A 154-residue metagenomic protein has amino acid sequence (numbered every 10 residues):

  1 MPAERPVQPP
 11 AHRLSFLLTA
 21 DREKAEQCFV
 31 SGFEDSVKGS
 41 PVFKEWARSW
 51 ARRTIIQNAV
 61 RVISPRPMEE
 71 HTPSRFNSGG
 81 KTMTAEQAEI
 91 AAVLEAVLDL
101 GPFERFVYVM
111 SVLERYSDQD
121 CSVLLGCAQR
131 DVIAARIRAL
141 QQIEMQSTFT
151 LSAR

Functional and structural regions predicted by a protein language model:
M1-R13, E23-E26, V37, V42: A short, charge-rich alpha-helical start-of-domain segment used by transcription regulators
A11, S15, A25-S36, C121 (+1 more regions): Short, small-hydrophobic-rich alpha-helical interface motif
A11, S15, S40, A47-P67: Hydrophobic-face residues of short alpha-helical interaction/recognition segments
A20, V30-R48, P65-E70: Sigma70-family region 2
K38, R61-I90: Internal acidic/polar
M83, A91-G101, A128, I143: Short amphipathic alpha-helical boundary/capping segments
D99-D120: Short amphipathic alpha helix immediately N-terminal
L125-R154: DNA-recognition helix of helix-turn-helix
